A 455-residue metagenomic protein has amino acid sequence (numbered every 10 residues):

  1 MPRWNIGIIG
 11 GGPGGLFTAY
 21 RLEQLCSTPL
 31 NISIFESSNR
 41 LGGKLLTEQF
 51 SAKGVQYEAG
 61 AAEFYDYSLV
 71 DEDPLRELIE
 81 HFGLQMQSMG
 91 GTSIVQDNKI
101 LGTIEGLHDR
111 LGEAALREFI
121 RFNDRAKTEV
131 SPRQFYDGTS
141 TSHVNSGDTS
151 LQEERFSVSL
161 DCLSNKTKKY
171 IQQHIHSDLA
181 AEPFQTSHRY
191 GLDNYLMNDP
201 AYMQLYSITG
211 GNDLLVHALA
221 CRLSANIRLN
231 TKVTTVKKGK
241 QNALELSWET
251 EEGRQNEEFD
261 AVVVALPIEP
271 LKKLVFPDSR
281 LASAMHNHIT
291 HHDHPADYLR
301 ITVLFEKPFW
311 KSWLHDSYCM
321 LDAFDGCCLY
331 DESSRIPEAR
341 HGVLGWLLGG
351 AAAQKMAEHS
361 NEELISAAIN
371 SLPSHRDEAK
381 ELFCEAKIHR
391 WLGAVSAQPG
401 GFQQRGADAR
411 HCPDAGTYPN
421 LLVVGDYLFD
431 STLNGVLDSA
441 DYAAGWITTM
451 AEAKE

Functional and structural regions predicted by a protein language model:
W4, F17, L25, E48-Q49 (+3 more regions): Conserved flavin/dinucleotide-binding core of flavoenzymes
W4-I34: N-terminal Rossmann-like FAD-binding beta1-loop-alpha1 element of flavoenzymes
G11, S68, L266-P267: Glycine-rich, N-terminal phosphate-binding loop of Rossmann-like dinucleotide-binding domains
E23-S51: Glycine-rich FAD pyrophosphate-binding loop
G42, I79, L219, V263 (+5 more regions): Generic structural signal for small/hydrophobic residues in well-ordered secondary structure, especially within
K53-T128: Dinucleotide-binding Rossmann-like beta1-alpha1 core, especially the glycine-rich loop that anchors the ADP
V130-T235, G239-L244, E258, P270 (+2 more regions): Active-site/ligand-binding neighborhood in enzyme catalytic cores
A225, T231-L347, Q354-K355, H375: Mid-domain catalytic core of redox enzymes that form a hydrophobic substrate pocket/lid adjacent to a catalytic redox
